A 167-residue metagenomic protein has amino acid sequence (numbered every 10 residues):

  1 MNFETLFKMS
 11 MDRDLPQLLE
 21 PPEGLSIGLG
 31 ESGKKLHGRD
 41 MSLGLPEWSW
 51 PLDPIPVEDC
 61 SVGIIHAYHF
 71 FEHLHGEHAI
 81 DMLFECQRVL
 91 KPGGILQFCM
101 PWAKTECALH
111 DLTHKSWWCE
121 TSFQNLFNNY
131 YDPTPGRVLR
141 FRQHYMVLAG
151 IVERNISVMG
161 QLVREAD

Functional and structural regions predicted by a protein language model:
M1-Q17: Class I SAM-dependent methyltransferase Rossmann-like catalytic core, especially the SAM/SAH-binding loop
N2, K8, K34-K35, K91 (+2 more regions): Context-gated lysine
L6, P16, G44, K115-W118: A generic signature of intrinsically disordered, low-complexity regions enriched in glycine/proline and charged/polar
Q17-E23: Extreme N-terminus of proteins, especially the signal/transit-peptide cleavage junction and the first residues
E23-W102: Conserved SAM-binding loop
G76-D81, E85-Q87, K91, I95-D167: S-adenosyl-L-methionine-dependent methyltransferase catalytic module, highlighting the catalytic core
